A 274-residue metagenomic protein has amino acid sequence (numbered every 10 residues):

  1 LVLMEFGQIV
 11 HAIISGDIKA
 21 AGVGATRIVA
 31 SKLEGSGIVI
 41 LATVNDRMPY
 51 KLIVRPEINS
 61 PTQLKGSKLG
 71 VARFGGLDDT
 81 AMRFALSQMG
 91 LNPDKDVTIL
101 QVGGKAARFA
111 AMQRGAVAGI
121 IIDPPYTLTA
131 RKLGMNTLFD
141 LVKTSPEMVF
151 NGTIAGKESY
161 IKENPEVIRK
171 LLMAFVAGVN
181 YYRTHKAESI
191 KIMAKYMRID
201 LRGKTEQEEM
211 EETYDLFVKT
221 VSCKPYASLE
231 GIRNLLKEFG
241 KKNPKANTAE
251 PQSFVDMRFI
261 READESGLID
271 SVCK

Functional and structural regions predicted by a protein language model:
L1-G104, R108-R114, A118-P124, T137-L141 (+1 more regions): Short, glycine-/small- and polar/acidic-enriched structural segments that line small-molecule recognition paths
V10, A25, D79, R83-L86 (+9 more regions): Extracytoplasmic/secreted envelope proteins and their assembly/folding machinery, especially bacterial periplasmic
D17, G22, K32, P56 (+10 more regions): Sec/Tat-exported extracytoplasmic proteins
Y50-N59, F150-E166, T220: A bilobed periplasmic-binding-protein/Venus flytrap-type ligand-binding module shared by bacterial periplasmic
P56-K68, E163, T248, I269-K274: Immediate post-signal peptide segment of exported/extracytoplasmic ligand-binding proteins
G75-K95, K170-E209, S253-A263, L268: Ligand-binding clefts/hinges and TM-proximal coupling segments of bilobed small-molecule sensing domains
K162-N247: Secondary-structure end/capping motifs
L236-K274: Conserved C-terminal helix/tail region of periplasmic/extracytoplasmic solute-binding proteins
